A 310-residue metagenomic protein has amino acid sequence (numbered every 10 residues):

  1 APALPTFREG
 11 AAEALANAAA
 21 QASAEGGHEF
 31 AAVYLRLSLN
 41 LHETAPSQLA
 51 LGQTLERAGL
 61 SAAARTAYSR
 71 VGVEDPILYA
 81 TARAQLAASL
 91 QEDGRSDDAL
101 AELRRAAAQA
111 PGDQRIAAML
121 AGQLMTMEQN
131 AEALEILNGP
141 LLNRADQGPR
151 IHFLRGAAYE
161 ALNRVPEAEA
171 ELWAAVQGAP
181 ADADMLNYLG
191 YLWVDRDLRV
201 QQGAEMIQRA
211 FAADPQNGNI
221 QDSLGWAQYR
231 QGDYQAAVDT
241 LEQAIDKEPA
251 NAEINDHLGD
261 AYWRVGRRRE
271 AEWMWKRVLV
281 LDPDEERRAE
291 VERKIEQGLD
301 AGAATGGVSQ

Functional and structural regions predicted by a protein language model:
A1-Q310: Alpha-solenoid helical repeat scaffolds
